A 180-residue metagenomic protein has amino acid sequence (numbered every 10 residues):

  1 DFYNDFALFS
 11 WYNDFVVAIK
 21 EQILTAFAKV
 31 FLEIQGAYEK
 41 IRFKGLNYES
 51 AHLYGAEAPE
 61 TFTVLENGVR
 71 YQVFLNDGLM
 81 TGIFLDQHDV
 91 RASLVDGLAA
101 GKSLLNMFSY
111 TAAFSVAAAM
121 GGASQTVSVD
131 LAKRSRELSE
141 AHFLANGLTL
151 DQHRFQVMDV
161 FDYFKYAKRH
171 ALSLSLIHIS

Functional and structural regions predicted by a protein language model:
V17-F84, A92: Non-catalytic substrate-recognition/targeting regions of SAM-dependent transferases
L85-A100: Conserved alpha-helix/loop element of class I SAM-dependent methyltransferases that forms part of the SAM/SAH-binding
G101-M107: Conserved class I S-adenosyl-L-methionine
T111-A123: Conserved SAM-binding loop of SAM-dependent methyltransferases across substrates and taxa, primarily the Class I
Q125-D130: Conserved SAM-binding motif I beta-strand of class I
K133-R134: Helix N-cap at the beta1-alpha1 junction of Rossmann-like dinucleotide-binding domains, i.e., the first residues
E137-L172: S-adenosyl-L-methionine
I177-I179: Conserved small/polar residues in nucleotide/adenosyl-binding loops
